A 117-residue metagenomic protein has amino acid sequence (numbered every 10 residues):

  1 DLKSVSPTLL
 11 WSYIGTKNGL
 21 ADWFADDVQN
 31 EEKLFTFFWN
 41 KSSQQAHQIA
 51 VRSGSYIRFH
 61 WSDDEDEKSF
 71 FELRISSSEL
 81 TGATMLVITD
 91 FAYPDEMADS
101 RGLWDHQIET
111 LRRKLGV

Functional and structural regions predicted by a protein language model:
D1-V28: Hydrophobic ligand-binding cavity/cleft-lining segments
W11-I14, W23, W61, L103-W104 (+1 more regions): Tryptophan-centric aromatic hotspots in well-structured domains and transmembrane helices
Y13, K68-S69, M97: Alpha-helix N-cap/helix-start motif
Q29-N30, F35-Y93: Hydrophobic-ligand binding "helix-grip"
T89-V117: A conserved amphipathic terminal alpha-helix motif
